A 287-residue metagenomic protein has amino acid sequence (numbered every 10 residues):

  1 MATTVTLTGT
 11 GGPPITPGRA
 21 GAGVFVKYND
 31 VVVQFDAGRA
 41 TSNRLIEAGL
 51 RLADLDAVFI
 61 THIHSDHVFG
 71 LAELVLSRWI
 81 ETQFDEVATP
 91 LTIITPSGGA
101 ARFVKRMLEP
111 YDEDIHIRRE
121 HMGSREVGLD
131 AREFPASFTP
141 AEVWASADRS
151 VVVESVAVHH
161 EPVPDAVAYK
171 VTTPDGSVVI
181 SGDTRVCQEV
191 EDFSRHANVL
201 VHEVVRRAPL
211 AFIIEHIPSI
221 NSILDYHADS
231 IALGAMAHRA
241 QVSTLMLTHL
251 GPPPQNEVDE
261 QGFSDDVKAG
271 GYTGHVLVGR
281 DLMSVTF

Functional and structural regions predicted by a protein language model:
M1-V178, D259-T286: Binuclear metal-dependent hydrolase catalytic cores
A168, P174-S177, R185-R280: Cap/insert and terminal regions of metallo-dependent hydrolase folds
S181: Active-site donor-binding acidic/aromatic loop of nucleotide-activated sugar and phosphosugar transferases involved
